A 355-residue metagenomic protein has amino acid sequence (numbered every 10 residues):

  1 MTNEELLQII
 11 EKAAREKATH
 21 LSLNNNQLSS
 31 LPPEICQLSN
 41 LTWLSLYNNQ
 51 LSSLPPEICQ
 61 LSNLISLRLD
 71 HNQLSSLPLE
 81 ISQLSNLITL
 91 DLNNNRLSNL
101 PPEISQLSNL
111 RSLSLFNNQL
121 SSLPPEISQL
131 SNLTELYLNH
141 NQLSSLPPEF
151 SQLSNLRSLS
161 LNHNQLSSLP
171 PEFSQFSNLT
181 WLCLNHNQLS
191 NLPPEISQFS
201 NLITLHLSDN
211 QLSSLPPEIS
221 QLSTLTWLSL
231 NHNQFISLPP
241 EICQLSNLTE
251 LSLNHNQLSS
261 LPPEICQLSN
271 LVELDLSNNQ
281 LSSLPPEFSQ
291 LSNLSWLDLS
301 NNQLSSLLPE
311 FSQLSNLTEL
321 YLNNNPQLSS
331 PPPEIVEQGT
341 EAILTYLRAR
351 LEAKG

Functional and structural regions predicted by a protein language model:
M1-Y47, S52, P56-H71, S75-N94 (+12 more regions): The feature captures the LRR N-terminal capping module
S300-N301, N323: Hydrophobic secondary-structure block in the mid-to-C-terminal portion of proteins
L307: Acidic, glycine-rich calcium-binding repeat modules characteristic of RTX/beta-roll and related beta-solenoid repeat
